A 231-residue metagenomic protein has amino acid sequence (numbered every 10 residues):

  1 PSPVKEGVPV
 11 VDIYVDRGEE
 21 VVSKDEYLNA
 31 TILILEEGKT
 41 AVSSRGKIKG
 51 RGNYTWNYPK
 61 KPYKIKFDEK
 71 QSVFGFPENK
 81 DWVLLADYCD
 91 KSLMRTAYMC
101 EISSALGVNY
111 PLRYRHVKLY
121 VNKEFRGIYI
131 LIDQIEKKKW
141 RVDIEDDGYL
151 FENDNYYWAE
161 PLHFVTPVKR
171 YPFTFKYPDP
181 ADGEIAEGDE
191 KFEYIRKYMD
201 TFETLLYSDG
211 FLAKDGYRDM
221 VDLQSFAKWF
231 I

Functional and structural regions predicted by a protein language model:
P1-I231: Phosphate/dinucleotide-binding and metal-coordinating scaffold of catalytic cores in nucleotide-dependent enzymes
